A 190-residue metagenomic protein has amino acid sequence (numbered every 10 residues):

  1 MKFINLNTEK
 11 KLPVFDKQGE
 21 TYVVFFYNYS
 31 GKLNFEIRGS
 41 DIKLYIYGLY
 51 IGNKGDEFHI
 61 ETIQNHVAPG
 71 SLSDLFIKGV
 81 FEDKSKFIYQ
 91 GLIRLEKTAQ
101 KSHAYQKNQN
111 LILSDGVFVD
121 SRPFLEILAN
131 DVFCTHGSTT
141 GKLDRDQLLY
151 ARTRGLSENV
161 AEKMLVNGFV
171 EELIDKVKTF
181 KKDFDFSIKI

Functional and structural regions predicted by a protein language model:
M1-L149, T153-L156, E172, F180-F184 (+1 more regions): Conserved beta-strand/loop scaffold segments within soluble protein domains that form the structured core and edges
E162-V166, V170-V177: Active-site-proximal cofactor/substrate-binding loop regions of enzyme domains
